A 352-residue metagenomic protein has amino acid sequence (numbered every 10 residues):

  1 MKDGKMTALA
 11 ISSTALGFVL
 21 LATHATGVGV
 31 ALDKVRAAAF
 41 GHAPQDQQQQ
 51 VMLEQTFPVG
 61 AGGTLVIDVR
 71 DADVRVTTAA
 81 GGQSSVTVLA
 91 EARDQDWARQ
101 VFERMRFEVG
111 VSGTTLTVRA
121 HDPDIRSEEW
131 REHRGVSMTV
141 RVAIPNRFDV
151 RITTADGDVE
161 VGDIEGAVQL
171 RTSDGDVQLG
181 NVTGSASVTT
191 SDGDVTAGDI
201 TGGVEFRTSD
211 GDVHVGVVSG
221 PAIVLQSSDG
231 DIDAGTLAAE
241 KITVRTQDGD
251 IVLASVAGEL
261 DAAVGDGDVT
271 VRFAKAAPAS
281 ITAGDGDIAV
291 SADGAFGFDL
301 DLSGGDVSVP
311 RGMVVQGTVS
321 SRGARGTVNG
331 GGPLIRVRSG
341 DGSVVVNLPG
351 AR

Functional and structural regions predicted by a protein language model:
M1-R352: Intrinsically disordered, low-complexity terminal regions
